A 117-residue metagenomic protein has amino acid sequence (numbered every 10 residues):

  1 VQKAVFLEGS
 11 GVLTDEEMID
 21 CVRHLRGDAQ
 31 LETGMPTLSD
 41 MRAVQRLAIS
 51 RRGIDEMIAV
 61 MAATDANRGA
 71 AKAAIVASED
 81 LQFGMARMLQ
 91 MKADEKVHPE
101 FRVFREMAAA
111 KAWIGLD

Functional and structural regions predicted by a protein language model:
V1-D117: Amphipathic, Lys/Arg-enriched alpha-helical "gate/interface" segment within cytosolic domains that mediates
